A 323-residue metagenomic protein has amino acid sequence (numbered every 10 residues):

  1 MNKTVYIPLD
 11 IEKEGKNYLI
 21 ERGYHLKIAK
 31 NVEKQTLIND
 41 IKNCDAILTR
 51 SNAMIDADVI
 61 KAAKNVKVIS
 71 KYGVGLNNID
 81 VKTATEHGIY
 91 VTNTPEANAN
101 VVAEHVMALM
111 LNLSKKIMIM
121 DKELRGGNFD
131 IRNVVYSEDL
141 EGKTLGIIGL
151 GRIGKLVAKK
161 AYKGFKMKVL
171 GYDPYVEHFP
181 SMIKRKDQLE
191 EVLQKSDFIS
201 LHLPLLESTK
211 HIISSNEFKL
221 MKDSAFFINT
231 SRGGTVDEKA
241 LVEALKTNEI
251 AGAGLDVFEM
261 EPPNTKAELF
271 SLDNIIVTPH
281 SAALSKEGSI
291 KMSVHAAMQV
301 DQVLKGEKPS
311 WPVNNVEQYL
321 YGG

Functional and structural regions predicted by a protein language model:
M1-C44, K168-L170, L304, Y319-G323: N-terminal glycine-/charge-rich "phosphate-binding" loop or analogous flexible N-terminal tail
P8, R50, Y72, H202-P204 (+1 more regions): Short, well-ordered coil/turn residues at beta-beta hairpins and beta-strand->alpha-helix junctions within
A29, E33, D45-L124: Phosphate/diphosphate ligand-binding glycine-rich loop within oxidoreductases
D45-A46, V68, F198, F226 (+2 more regions): Short, Asp-centered acidic motifs that coordinate Mg2+ and/or phosphate in catalytic or ligand-binding sites
I55-I60, M167-L170, P174-E268: Rossmann-like adenosine-cofactor binding region
H87, P95-T144, I148, L156-K160 (+4 more regions): Phosphate-binding beta-alpha-beta segment of Rossmann-like dinucleotide-binding domains, i.e., the NAD(P)
H87, V91, S215, S224-G323: Rossmann-like dinucleotide-binding domain for NAD(H)/NADP(H)
I153: Hydrophobic/small residue at the entry helix of a nucleotide-binding pocket
